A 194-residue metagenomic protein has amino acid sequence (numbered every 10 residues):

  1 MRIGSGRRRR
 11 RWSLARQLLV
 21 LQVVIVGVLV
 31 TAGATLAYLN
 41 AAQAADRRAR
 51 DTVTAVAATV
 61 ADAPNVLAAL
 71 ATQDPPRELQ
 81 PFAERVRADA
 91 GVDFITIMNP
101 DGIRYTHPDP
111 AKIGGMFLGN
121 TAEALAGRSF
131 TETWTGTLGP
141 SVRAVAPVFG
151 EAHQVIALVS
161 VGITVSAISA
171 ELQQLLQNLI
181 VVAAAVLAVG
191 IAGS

Functional and structural regions predicted by a protein language model:
M1-R11: Non-catalytic regulatory/interaction regions at protein termini and inter-domain linkers
R9-D101: Juxtamembrane segments flanking the first transmembrane helix of membrane-anchored signal-transduction proteins
V53-V56, G91-D93, G139, A144 (+1 more regions): Envelope-exposed proteins and targeting segments
P76, S160-I180: Helix-start (N-cap) segments at beta->loop->alpha junctions that couple sensory/regulatory domains to adjoining helices
F94-T96, E132, A146: Generic short beta-strand
I103, H107-G139: Extracytoplasmic/periplasmic sensor domains and loops in membrane signaling proteins
V142-S169: Short, hydrophobic beta-strand elements of compact beta-sandwich sensory domains
Q173-S194: Cytoplasm-proximal transmembrane signaling helix
